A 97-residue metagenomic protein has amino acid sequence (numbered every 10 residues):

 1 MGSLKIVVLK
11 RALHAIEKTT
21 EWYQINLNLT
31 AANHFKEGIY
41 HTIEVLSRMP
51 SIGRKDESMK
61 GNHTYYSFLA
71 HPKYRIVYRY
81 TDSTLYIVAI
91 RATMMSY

Functional and structural regions predicted by a protein language model:
M1-G38: Arg/Lys-rich, positively charged N-terminal/basic patches that mediate binding to nucleic acids
G2, T64, S83-Y86: Residue-level signal for beta-strand positions within conserved beta-sheet cores that form or flank
K5-K10, T20-E21, Y40, M49-D56 (+2 more regions): Alpha-helical transmembrane segments and membrane-interface helix-loop junctions in multi-pass membrane proteins
V7, P50, Y66, T81-S83: Generic alpha-helical hydrophobic packing signal
A12, V45-L46, R79: Conserved catalytic core of Hanks-type protein kinase domains
I43-E44, V88: A short hydrophobic/aromatic micro-motif that marks alpha-helical segments and, especially, helix-coil
E44-A70: A short, surface-exposed loop/turn module that caps and links secondary-structure elements
A70-R75, R79-Y97: Enriched for short, Lys/Arg-rich terminal
